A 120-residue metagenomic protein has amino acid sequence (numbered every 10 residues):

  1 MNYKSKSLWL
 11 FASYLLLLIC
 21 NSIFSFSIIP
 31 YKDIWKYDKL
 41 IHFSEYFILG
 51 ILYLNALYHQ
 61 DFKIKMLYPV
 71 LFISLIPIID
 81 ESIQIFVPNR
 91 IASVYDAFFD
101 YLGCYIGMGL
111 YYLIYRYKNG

Functional and structural regions predicted by a protein language model:
M1-N55, P69: "…centered on the first transmembrane helix and the immediately adjacent amphipathic helix/loop
M1-S5, L57-K65, Y117-G120: Membrane-interface helix-boundary motifs at transmembrane edges
I19-C20, I78, S82: Alpha-helical transmembrane segments of multipass membrane proteins
F26-P30, Y58-H59, I85, N89 (+3 more regions): Transmembrane helix-loop junctions in multipass membrane proteins, especially transporters and channels
D33-Y37, D80-L102: Interfacial helix-loop-helix junctions of multi-pass membrane proteins
S44-Q60, C104-R116: Membrane-interfacial alpha-helical segments at the cytosolic side of multi-pass membrane proteins
E45, L71, F99-L102: Internal alpha-helical transmembrane segments of multi-pass membrane proteins, especially GPCRs
F62-I79: Membrane-embedded alpha-helical segments that form the functional core of polytopic membrane enzymes, especially those
